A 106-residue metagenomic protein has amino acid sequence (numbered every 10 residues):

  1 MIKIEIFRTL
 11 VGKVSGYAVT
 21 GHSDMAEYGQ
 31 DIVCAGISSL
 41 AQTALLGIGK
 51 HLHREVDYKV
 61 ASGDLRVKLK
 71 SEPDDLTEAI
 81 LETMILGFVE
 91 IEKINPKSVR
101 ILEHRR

Functional and structural regions predicted by a protein language model:
M1-I32, S39-Q42, L46-R106: N-terminal intrinsically disordered, cationic/polar leader segments that include organellar targeting peptides
